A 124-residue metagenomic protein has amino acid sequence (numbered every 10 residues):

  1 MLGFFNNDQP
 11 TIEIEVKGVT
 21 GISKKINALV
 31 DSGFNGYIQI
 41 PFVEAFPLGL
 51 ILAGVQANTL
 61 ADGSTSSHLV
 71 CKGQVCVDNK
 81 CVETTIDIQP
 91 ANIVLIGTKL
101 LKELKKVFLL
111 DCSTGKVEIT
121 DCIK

Functional and structural regions predicted by a protein language model:
M1-K124: Pepsin/retropepsin-fold aspartyl endopeptidases
